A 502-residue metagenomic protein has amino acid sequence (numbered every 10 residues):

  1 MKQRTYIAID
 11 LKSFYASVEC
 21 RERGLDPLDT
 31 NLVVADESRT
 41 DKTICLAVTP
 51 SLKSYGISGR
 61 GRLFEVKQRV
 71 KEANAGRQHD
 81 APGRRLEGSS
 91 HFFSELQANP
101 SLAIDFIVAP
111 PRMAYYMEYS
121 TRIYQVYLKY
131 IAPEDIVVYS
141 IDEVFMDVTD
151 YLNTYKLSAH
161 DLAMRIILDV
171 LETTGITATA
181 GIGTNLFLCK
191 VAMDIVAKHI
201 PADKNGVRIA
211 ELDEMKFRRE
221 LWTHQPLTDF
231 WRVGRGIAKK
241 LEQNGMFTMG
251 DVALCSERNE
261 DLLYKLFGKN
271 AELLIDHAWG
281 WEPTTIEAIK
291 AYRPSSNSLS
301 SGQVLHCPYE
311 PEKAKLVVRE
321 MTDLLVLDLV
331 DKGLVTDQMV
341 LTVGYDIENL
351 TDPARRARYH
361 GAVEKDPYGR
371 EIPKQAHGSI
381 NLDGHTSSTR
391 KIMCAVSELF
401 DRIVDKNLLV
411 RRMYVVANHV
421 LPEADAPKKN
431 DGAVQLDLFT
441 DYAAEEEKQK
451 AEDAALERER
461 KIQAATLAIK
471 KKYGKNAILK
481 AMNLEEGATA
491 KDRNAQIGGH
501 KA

Functional and structural regions predicted by a protein language model:
M1-D276, E282-I286, E445-A502: Gly/Gly-Pro- and Ser/Thr-rich, intrinsically disordered tail segments characteristic of DNA damage-repair and tolerance
Q3-T5, I176, D337, L409-R411 (+1 more regions): Residues at beta-strand starts and edge strands
A8, A103, D229, K239-V410: DNA-contacting surface of Y-family translesion DNA polymerases
K12-F14, S38-K42, Y345-L350, V420-A424: Short, charged/polar surface micro-motifs in flexible loops or helix N-caps
V18, G369-A502: Acidic, metal-coordinating catalytic segment for phosphate/diphosphate chemistry, firing primarily on the Nudix
T177-T179, V340, Y414: Residues at or immediately flanking beta-strands
V191-A192, T351-A354, D425-K428: Short, well-ordered secondary-structure micro-motifs
I209-L212, L227, L299, I380 (+1 more regions): Short clusters of hydrophobic/aromatic residues that line enzyme substrate/ligand-binding pockets
